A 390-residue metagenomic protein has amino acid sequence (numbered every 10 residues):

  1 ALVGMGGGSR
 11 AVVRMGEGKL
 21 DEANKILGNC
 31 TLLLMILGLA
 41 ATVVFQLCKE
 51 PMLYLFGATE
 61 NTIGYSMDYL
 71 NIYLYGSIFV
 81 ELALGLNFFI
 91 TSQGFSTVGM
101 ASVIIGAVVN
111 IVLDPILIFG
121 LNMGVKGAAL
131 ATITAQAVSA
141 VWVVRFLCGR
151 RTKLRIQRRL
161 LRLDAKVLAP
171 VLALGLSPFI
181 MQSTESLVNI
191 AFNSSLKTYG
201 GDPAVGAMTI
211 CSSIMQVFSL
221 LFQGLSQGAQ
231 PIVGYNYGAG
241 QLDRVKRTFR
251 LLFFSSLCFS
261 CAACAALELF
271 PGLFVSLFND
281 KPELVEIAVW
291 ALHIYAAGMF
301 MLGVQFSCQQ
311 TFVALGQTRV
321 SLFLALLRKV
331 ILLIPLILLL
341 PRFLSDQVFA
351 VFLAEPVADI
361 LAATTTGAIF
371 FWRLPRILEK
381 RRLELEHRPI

Functional and structural regions predicted by a protein language model:
A1-V43, V80-G99, A207-P271, L302-S321: Small-residue-rich hydrophobic transmembrane alpha-helices
A40-I72, A262-V289: Short membrane-interface helical motifs at transmembrane helix boundaries in multi-pass membrane transporters
L53-E60, I116-M123, S183-S213, V217 (+3 more regions): Helix-terminus/linker motif at the lipid-water interface of multi-pass membrane proteins
E60-L86, A173, I210, Q216 (+1 more regions): Alpha-helical transmembrane segments of multi-pass membrane proteins
N61-Y65, V125-K126, V167-L174, S195-Q216 (+3 more regions): Interfacial/gating helices of multi-pass transporter permease domains
Y73-T91, G99-A107, A128-V141, Q223-S226 (+3 more regions): Short runs within selected transmembrane alpha-helices of multi-pass transporters and secretion channels
T97, A107-A140, E286, V330-T364 (+1 more regions): Membrane-interface helix-loop junctions in multi-pass transport and translocation proteins
T132, V141-E185, R376-I390: Interhelical loop/hinge segments that connect adjacent transmembrane helices in multipass membrane
